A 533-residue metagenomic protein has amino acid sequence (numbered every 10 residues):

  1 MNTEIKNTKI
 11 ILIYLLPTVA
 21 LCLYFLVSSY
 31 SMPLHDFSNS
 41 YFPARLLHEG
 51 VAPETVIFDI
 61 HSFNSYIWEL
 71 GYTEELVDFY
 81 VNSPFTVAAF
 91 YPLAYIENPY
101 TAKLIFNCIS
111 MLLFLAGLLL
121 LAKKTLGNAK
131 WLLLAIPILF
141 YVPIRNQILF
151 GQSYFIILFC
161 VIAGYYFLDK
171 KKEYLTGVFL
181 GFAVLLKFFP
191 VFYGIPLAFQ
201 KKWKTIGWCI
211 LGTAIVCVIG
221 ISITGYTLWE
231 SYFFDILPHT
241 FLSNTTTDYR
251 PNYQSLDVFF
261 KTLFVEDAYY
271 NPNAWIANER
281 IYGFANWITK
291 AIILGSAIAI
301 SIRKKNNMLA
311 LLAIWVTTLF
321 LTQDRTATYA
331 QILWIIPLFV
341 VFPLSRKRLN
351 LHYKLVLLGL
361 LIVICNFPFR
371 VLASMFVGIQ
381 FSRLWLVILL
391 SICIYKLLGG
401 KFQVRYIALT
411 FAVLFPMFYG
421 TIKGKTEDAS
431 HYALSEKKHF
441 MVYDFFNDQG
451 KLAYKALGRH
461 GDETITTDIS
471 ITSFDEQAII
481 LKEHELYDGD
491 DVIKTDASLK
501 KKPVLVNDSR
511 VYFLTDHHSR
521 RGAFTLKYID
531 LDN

Functional and structural regions predicted by a protein language model:
N2-L175, W203-L311, W315-T328: Primarily membrane-embedded glycan-assembly and transfer machineries that use lipid-linked glycans
F114, S153-I162, V184, F188-V191 (+4 more regions): Hydrophobic core segments of transmembrane alpha-helices in multi-pass, intramembrane catalytic enzymes
A116, L120, F159-K172, P196-K201 (+2 more regions): Transmembrane alpha-helices and membrane-interface helical segments of multi-pass integral membrane enzymes
Y174-A198, W315-T322: Membrane-interface alpha helices of multi-pass inner-membrane proteins
V340-D428: Aromatic-enriched
A429-F446, I465-F474, A497-V506: Repeated scaffold domains used in trafficking and secretory/extracellular systems, primarily beta-propellers
I480-L481, F513-L514: Residue position within the beta-strands of beta-propeller blades
E483-E485, H518-I529: Structural motif
